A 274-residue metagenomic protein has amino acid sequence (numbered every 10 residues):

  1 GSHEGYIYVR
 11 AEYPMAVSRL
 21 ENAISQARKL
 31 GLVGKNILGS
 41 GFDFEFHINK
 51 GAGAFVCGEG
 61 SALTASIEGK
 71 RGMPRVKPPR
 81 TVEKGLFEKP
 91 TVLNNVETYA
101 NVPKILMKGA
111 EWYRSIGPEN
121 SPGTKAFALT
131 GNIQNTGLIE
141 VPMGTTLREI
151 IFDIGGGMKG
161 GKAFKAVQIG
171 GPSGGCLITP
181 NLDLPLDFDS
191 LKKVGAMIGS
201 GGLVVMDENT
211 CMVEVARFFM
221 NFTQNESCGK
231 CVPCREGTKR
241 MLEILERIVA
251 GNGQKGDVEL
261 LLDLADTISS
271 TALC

Functional and structural regions predicted by a protein language model:
G1, G144-K159: Short amphipathic, charge-patterned alpha-helical segments
S2, P14-M15: Metallocofactor- and cofactor-centric catalytic cores in central/energy metabolism, strongly enriched
E4-G5, S18, N22-S40, T179-L273: Ferredoxin-type iron-sulfur electron-transfer modules in oxidoreductases and energy-metabolism complexes
R10-A11, S40-G53, G123, K165-P180 (+3 more regions): A glycine-rich phosphate-binding loop feature that marks nucleotide/adenosyl-phosphate handling sites
V17-M143, G155: Hydrophobic alpha-helical positions that pack around
R114-S115, A128, E140-V141, K159-G160 (+1 more regions): Accessory "access/gating" subregions that flank catalytic or transport cores
L147-I150, A163-F164, S227, M241: Extended, hydrophobic alpha-helical segments in both membrane/secreted and soluble proteins
